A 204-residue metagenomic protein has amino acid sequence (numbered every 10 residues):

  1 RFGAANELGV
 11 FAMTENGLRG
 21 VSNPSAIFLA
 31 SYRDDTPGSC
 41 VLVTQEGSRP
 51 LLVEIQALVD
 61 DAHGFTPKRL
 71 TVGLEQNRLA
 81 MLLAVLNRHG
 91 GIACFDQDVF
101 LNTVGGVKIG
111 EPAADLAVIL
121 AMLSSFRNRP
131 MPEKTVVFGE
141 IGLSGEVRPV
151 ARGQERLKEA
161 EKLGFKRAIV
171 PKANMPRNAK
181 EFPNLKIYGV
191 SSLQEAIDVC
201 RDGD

Functional and structural regions predicted by a protein language model:
R1-D204: Peripheral, non-AAA+ core regions of ATP-driven protein-machinery
